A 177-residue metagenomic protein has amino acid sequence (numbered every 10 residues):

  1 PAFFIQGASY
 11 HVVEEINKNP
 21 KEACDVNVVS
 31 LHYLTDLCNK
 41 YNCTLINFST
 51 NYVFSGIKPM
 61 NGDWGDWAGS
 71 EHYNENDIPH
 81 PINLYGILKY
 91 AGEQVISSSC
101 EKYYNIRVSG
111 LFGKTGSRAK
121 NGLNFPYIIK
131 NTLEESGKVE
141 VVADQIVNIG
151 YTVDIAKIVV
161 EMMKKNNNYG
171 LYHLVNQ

Functional and structural regions predicted by a protein language model:
P1-V26: NAD(P)H-binding glycine-rich loop region in Rossmannoid oxidoreductase-like domains and their noncatalytic homologs
F4-A8, L45-N51, S55, N105-V108: SDR active-site strand-loop-helix element
K18, V26, N83, V147-G150 (+1 more regions): Residue-level signal for the nucleotide or nucleotide-sugar donor/cofactor binding architecture
D25-Y33, V53-I106, F112-G113, K120-L123: Catalytic helix-loop patch of NAD(P)-dependent Rossmann-fold dehydrogenases
C38, M162-M163: Hydrophobic pocket-lining residues that define ligand/cofactor binding sites across diverse proteins
Y41-T44, E101: A short helix->loop->beta-strand "cap" motif at the edges of active sites that frequently abuts
Q94-V147, V153-D154, V160-E161: NAD(P)-dependent short-chain dehydrogenase/reductase
I158-V159, K165-Q177: Mid/C-terminal beta-alpha module of Rossmann-like enzyme folds, strongest in SDR-family dehydrogenases/epimerases
